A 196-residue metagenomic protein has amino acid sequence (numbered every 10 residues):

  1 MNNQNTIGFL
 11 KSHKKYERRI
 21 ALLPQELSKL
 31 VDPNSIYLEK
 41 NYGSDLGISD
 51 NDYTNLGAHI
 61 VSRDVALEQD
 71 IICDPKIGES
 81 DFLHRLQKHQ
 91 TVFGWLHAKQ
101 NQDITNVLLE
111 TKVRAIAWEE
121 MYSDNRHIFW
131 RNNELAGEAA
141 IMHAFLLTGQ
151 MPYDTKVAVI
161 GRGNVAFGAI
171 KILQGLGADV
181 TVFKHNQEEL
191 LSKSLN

Functional and structural regions predicted by a protein language model:
N2-T6, S12-K14, G78-T155: Glycine/serine-rich phosphate-binding loop and adjoining beta1-alpha1 elements at the start of nucleotide-handling
S12-D45, M142-N196: Glycine-rich phosphate/diphosphate-binding loop of Rossmann-like nucleotide-binding domains
P24-S28, D50, L83-H84, I104-N106 (+1 more regions): Short amphipathic alpha-helical segments and helix-helix/interface helices
D32, L56-G57, K88, T111-K112 (+1 more regions): Short, structured coil segments at secondary-structure junctions
Y37-H59: N-terminal beta-loop-helix "entrance" segment that forms/cooperates in small-molecule cofactor or anionic ligand
H59-D64, I116: Short acidic-hydrophobic, aromatic-tinged amphipathic segments that line or gate anion-handling sites
D64-A66, R85, K193-S194: Structural alpha-helical scaffold elements that stabilize or flank donor/cofactor-binding regions in carbohydrate
Q69-D70: An anion/phosphate-binding loop that grips the pyrophosphate of nucleotide cofactors and donors
